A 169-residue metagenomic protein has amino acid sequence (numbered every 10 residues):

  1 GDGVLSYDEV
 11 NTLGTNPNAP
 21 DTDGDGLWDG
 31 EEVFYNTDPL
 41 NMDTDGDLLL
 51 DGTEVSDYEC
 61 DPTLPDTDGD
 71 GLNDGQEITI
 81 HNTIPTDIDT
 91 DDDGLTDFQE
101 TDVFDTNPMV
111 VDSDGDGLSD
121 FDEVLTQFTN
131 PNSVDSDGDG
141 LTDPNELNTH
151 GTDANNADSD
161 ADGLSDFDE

Functional and structural regions predicted by a protein language model:
G1-E169: Extracellular calcium-associated, cysteine-rich motifs in secreted modular proteins
